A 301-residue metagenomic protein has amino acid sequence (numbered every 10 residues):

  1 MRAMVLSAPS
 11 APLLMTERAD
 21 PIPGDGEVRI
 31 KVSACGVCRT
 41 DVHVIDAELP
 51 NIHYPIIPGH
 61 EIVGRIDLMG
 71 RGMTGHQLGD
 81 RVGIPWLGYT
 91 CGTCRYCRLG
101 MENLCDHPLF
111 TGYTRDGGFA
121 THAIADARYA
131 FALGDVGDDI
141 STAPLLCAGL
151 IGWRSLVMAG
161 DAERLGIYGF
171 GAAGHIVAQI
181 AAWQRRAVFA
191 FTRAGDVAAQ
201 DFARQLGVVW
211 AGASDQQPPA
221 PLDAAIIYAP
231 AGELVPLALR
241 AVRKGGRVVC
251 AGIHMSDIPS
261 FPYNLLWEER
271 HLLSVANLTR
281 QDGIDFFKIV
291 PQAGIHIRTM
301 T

Functional and structural regions predicted by a protein language model:
A3-I22, R39-L68, G83-L87, E102-T114: N-terminal glycine-rich cofactor-binding segment
P21-C35, E48-R95, Y129, G134-G137: Glycine-rich beta-strand-centered segment in the early N-terminal region that forms part of a ligand/cofactor-binding
E61, D80-R81, Y96, H122 (+3 more regions): Residue-level marker of beta-strand positions
Y89-Y168: NAD(P)H dinucleotide-binding glycine-rich loop of Rossmann-like/cofactor-binding domains, especially the beta1-alpha1
D135-D215: Mid-domain Rossmann-like dinucleotide-binding core that forms the NAD(H)/NADP(H) cofactor-binding site
A159, F189, V197-H271: Glycine-rich cofactor phosphate-binding loops and adjacent beta1-alpha1 units of small-molecule cofactor enzyme domains
M255-T301: C-terminal substrate-binding/catalytic core of Rossmann-like NAD(P)-dependent dehydrogenases/reductases
